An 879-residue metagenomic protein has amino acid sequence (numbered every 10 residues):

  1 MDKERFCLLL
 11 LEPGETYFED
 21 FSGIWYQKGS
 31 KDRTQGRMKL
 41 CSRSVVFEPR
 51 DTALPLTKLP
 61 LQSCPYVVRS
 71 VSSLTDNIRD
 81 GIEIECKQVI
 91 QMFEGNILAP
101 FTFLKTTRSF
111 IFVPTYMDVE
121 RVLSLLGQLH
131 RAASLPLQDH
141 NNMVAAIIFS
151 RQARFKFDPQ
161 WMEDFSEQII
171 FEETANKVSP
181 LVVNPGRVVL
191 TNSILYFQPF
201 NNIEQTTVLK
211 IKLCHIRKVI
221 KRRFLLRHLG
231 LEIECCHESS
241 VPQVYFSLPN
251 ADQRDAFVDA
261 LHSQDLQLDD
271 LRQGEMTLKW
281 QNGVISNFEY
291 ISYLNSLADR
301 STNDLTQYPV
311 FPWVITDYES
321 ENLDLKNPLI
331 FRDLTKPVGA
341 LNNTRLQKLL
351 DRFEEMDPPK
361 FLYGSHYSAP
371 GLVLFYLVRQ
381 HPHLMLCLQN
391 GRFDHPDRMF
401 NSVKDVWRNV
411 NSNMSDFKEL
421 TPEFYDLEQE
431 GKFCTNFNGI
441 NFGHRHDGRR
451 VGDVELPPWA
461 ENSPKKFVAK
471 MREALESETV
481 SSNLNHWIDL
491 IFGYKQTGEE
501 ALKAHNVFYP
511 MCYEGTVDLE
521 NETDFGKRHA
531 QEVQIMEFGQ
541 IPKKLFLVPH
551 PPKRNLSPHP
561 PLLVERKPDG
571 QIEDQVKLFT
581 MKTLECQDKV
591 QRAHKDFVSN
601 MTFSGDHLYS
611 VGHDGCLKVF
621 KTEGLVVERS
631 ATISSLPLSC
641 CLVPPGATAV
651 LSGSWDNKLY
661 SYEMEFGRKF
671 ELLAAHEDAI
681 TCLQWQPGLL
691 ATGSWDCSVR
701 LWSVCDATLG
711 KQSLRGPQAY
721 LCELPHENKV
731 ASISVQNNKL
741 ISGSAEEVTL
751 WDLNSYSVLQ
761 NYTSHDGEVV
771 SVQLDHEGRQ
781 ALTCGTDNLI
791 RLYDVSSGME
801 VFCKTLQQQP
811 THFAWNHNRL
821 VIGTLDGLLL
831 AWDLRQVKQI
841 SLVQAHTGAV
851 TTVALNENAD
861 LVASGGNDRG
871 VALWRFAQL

Functional and structural regions predicted by a protein language model:
M1-D269, G798: Eukaryote-specific recognition of extended, low-complexity intrinsically disordered regions enriched in acidic residues
D269-P568: Long, non-catalytic protein-protein interaction scaffolds
V576-F579, M601, L617-T622, G653 (+7 more regions): WD40-repeat beta-propellers
D588-A593, V627-S634, K669-A675, L709-G716 (+4 more regions): Short C-terminal beta-strands that terminate individual repeats in beta-propeller domains, predominantly WD40 blades
A593-T602, I633-V643, E677-Q684, A719-Q736 (+3 more regions): Canonical WD40 repeat/beta-propeller blade segments in eukaryotic WD-repeat proteins
V611-D614, G653-D656, G693-C697, S742-E746 (+3 more regions): Conserved strand-to-loop turn within each blade of WD40 beta-propeller repeats
T851-L879: Blade-level signature of beta-propeller repeat domains, shared across WD40, Kelch, NHL, RCC1 and BNR/Asp-box propellers
